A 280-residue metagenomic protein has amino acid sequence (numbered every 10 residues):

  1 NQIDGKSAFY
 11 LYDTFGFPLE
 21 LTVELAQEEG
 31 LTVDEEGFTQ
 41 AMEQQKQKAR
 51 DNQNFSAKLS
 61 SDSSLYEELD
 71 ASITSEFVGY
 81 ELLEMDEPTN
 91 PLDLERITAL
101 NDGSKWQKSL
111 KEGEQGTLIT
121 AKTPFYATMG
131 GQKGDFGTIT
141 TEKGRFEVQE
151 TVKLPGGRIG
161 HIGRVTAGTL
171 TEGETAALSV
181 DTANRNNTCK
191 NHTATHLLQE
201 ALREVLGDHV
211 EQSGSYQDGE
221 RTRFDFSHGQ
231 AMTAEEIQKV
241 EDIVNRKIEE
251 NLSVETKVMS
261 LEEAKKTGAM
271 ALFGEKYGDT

Functional and structural regions predicted by a protein language model:
N1-T280: A glycine- and charged-residue-rich anion-binding loop/surface
